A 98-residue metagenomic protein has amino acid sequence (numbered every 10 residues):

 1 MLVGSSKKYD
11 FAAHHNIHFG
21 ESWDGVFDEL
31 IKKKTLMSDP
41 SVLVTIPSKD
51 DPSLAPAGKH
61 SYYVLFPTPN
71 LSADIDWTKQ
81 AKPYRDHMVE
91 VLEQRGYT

Functional and structural regions predicted by a protein language model:
M1-P56: Mid-domain catalytic core of redox enzymes that form a hydrophobic substrate pocket/lid adjacent to a catalytic redox
S41-T98: FAD-dependent oxidoreductase catalytic-site/capping-region signature
